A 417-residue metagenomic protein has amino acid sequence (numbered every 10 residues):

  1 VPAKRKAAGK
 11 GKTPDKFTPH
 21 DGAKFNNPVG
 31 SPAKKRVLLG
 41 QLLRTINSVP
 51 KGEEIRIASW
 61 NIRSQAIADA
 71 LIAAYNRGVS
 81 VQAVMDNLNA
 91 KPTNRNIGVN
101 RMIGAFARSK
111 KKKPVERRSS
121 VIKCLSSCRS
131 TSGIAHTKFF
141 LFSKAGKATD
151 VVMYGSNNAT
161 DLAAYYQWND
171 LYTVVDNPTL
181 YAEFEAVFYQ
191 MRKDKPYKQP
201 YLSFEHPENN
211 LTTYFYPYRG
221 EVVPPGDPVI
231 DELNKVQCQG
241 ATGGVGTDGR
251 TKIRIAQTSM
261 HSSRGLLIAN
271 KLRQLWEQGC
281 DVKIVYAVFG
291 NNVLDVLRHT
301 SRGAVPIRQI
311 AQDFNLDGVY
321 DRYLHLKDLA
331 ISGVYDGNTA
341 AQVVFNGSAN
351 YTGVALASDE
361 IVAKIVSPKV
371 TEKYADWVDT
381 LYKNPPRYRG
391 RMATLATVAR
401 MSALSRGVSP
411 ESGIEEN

Functional and structural regions predicted by a protein language model:
V1-P50, N61-T247, V285-V343, G347-A363 (+1 more regions): HKD-type phospholipase D/PLD-like phosphodiesterase module
E54-A58, A83, K252-A256, K283-V285: Short catalytic-loop micro-motif centered on adjacent basic/acidic residues
A256-T258, A341: Histidine-/acidic-rich catalytic cores in large beta-rich domains
H261-S262: Extended non-catalytic domains of envelope/secretory-pathway proteins
Q278-D281: Function-determining sites in protein domains
I331-Y335, T339-N417: Long, C-terminal catalytic modules of enzymes
